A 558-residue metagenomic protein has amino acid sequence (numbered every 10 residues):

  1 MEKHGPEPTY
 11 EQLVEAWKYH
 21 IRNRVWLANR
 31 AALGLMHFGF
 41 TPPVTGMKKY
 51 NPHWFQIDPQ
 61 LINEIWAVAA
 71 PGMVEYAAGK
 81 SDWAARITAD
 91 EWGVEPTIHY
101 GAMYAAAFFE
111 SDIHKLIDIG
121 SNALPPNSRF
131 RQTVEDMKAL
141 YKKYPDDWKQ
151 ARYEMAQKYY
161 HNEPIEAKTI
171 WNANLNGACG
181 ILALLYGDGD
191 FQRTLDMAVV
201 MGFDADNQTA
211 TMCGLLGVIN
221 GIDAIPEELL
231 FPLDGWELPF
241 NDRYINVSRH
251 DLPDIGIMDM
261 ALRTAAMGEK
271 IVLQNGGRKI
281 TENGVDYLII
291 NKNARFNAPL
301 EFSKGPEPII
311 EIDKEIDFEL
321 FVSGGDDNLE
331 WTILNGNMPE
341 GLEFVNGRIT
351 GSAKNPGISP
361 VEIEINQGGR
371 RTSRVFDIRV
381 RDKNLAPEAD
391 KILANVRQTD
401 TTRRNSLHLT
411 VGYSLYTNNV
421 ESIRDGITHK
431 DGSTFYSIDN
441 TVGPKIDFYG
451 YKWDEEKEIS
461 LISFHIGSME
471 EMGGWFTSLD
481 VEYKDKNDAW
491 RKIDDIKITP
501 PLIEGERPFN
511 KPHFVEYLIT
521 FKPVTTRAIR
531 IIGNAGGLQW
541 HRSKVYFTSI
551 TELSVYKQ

Functional and structural regions predicted by a protein language model:
H37, T45-W54, I65-M73, D82-R86 (+1 more regions): Accessory "access/gating" subregions that flank catalytic or transport cores
W92, Y100, A183-T264, G268: Catalytic phosphate/nucleotide-handling subdomain of diverse soluble enzymes
P299-E330, R381-K383: Solvent-exposed, low-complexity, repeat-rich "mucin-like" stalks and linkers
G324-G347, R374-F376: Surface-exposed or secretory-pathway low-complexity segments enriched in glycine-proline and Ser/Thr/acidic residues
R348-G357: Extracellular/luminal low-complexity segments enriched in Ser/Thr/Pro
G357-Q367: A short beta-strand micro-motif common to beta-rich folds, especially ectodomain repeats
R370-R381: C-terminal edge beta-strand
T428-D494, H513-Q558: Aromatic, loop-rich ligand-recognition surfaces of beta-strand-rich domains
